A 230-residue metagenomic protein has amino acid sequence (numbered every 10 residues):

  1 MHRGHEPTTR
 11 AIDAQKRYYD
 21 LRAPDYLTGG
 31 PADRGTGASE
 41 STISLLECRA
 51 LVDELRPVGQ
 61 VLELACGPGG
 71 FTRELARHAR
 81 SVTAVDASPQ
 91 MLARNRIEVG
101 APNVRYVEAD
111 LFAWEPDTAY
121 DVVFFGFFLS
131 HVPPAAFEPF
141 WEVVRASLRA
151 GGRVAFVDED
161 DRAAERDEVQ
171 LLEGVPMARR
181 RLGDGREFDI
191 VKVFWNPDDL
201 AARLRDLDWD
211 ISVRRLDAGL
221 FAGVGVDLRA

Functional and structural regions predicted by a protein language model:
H2-R56: Conserved class I S-adenosyl-L-methionine
L62-A113: Class I SAM-dependent methyltransferase SAM/SAH-binding core
F124: A conserved beta-strand element that flanks and buttresses the S-adenosyl-L-methionine
F127-F128: Short catalytic micro-motifs in class I SAM-dependent methyltransferases
E138-A150: A short glycine-rich, Lys/Arg-flanked "PGG" loop and its adjoining helix->strand segment in the class I
G151-E159: Conserved beta-strand signature within the Rossmann-like core of class I S-adenosyl-L-methionine
E159-R203: C-terminal alpha-helical "lid/dimerization" subdomain adjacent to the S-adenosyl-L-methionine
I190-V226: Conserved Class I S-adenosyl-L-methionine
